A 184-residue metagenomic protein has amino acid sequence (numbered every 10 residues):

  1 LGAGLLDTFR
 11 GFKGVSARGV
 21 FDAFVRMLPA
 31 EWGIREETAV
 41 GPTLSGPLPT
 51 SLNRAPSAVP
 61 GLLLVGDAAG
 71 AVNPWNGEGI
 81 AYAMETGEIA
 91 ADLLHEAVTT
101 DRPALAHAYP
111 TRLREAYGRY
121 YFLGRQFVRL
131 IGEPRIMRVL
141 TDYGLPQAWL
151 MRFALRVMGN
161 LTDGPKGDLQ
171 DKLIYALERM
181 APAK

Functional and structural regions predicted by a protein language model:
L1, T43-P47, D67-G70, L113-G118 (+1 more regions): Short amphipathic alpha-helical segments, especially helix-boundary/capping motifs
L1-L6, R10: Short, well-ordered beta-strand elements
F9-L93: FAD/FMN-dependent oxidoreductases across multiple families
D92-K184: C-terminal helical "tail/cap" subdomain of flavin- and related membrane-associated enzymes
